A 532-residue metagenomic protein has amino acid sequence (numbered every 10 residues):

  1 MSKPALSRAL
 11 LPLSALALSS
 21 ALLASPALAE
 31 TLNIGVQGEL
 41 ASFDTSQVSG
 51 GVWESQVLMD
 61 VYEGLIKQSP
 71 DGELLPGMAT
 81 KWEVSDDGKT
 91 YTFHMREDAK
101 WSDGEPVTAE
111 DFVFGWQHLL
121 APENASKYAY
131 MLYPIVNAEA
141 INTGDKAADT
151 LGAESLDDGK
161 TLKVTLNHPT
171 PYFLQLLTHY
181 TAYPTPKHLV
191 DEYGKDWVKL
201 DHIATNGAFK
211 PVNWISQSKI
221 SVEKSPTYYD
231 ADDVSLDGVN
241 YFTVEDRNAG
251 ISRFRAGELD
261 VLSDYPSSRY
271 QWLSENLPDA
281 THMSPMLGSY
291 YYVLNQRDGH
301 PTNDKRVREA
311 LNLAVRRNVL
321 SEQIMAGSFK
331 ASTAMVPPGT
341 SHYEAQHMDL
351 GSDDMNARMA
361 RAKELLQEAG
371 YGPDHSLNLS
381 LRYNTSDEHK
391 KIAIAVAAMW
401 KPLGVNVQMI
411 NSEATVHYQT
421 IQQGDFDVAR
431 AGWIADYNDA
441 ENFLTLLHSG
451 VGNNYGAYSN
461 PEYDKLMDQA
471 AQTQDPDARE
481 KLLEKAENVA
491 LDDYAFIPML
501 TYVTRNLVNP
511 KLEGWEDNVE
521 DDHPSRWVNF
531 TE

Functional and structural regions predicted by a protein language model:
G35-D86, Q117, H202-T205: N-terminal lobe/hinge region of extracytoplasmic solute-binding protein
H94, D111-V113, L120, N124-H188: Surface-exposed binding/hinge segments that line and control ligand-binding clefts or catalytic entry sites
T108-G115, G159-T165, P169, G207-A208 (+4 more regions): Alpha-helical secondary-structure segments
A138, A148, H168-V234, G238 (+3 more regions): Gly/Pro-rich hinge or "lid" segments in bacterial periplasmic/extracellular proteins
A153-S155, S321, M355, N406-H417 (+3 more regions): Extracytoplasmic/peripheral linker and loop segments enriched in polar/acidic and small residues with frequent Thr/Pro
W197, P226-W272, E309, N406-Q408: Ligand-site clamp/hinge motif
A331-E368, S386-H389: Structural transition elements
N506-E532: Long beta-strand-rich cores associated with HINT superfamily self-processing modules
